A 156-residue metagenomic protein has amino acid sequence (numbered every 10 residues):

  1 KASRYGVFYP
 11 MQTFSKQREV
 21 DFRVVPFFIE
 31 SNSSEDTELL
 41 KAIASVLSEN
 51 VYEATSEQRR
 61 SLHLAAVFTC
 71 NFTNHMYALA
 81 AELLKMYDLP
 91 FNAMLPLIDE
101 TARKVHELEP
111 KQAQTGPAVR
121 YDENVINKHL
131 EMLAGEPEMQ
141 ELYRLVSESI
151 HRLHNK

Functional and structural regions predicted by a protein language model:
K1-V20: Rossmann-like NAD(P)(H) cofactor-binding subdomain of soluble oxidoreductases
R4, E19-A65, T69-H106, H154: Internal alpha-helical scaffold of NAD(P)-dependent oxidoreductase catalytic cores
Y9, H63, H129: Histidine-centered active-site/metal-ligand motif
Q12, Q17, Q58, Q112-Q114 (+1 more regions): Residue-identity detector for glutamine
K16-E19, F27, V119, E123: Short capping/connector residues at structural and topological boundaries
K85, D99-K156: Interdomain hinge/lid region at the active-site interface of Rossmann-like NAD(P)-dependent oxidoreductases
